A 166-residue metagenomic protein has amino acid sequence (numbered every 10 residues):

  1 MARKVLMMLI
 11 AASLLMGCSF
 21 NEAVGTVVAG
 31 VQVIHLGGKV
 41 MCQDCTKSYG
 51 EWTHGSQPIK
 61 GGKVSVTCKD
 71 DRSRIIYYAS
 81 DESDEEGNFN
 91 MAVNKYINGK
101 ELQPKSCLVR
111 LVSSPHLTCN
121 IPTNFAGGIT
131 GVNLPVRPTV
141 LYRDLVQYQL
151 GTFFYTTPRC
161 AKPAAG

Functional and structural regions predicted by a protein language model:
A2-G131: Beta-strand-dominated extracellular/periplasmic modules and repeats in secreted or surface-exposed proteins
G25, A29, T156-G166: Extracellular/luminal ectodomains of metazoan preproproteins built from arrays of small disulfide-bonded modules
S113-A161: C2-type phospholipid-binding modules
